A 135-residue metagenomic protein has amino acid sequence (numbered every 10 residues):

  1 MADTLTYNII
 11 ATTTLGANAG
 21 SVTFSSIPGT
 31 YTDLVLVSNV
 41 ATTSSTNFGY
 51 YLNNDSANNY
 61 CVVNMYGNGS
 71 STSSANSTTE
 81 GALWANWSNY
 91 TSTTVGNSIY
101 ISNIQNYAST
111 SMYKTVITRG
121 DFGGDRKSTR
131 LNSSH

Functional and structural regions predicted by a protein language model:
A2-R130: Surface-exposed molecular-recognition determinants
L131-H135: Positively charged, low-complexity/disordered segments
